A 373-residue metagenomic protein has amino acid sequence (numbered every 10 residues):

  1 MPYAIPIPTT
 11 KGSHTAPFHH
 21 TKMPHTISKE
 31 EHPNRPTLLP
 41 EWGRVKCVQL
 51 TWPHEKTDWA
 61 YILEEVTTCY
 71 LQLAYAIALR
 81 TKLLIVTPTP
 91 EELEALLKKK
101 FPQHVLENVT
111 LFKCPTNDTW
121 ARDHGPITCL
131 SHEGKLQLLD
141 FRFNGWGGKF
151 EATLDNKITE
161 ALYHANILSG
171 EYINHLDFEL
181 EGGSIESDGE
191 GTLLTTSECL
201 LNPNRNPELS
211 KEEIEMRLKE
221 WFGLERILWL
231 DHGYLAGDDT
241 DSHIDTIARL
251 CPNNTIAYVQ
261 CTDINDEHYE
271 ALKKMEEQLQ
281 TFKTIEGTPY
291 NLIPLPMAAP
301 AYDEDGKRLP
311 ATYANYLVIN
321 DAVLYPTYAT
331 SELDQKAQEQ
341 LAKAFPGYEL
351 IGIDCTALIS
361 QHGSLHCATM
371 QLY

Functional and structural regions predicted by a protein language model:
M1-P2, M23: Accessible peptide chain termini
M23-Y373: The feature marks the mature, well-folded catalytic cores of soluble enzymes
